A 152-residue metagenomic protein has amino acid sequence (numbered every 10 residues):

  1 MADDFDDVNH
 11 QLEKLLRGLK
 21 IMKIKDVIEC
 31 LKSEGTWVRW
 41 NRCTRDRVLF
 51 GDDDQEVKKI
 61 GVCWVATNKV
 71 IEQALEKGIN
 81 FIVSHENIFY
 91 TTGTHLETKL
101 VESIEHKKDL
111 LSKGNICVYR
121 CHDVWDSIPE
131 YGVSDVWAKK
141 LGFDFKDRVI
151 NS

Functional and structural regions predicted by a protein language model:
A2-D4: Targeting/processing segments of secretory and organellar proteins
H10-S152: Hydrophobic structural segments
